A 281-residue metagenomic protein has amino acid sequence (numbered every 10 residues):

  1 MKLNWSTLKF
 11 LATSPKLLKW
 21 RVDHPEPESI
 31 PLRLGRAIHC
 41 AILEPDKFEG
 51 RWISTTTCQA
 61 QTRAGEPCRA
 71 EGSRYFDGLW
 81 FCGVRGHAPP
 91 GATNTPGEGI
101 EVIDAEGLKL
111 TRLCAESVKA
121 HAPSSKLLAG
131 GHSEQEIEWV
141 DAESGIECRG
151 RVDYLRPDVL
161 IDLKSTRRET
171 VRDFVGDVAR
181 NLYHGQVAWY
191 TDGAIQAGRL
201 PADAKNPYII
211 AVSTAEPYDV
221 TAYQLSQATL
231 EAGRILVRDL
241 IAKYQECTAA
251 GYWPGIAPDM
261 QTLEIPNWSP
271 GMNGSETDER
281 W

Functional and structural regions predicted by a protein language model:
M1-R69, D77-R149, A257-T262: Metal-dependent nuclease catalytic cores that hydrolyze phosphodiester bonds in DNA/RNA, characterized by
H24-P27, G99-I103, V171-N181, S226-A228: Short histidine-centered catalytic/ligand-binding loop motif
R33, A37, G185-G193: Short amphipathic alpha-helical face segments that pack within enzyme cores and frequently flank/anchor catalytic
I38-H39, Y154, V237: A residue-level signal for conserved active-site and pocket-lining positions in enzyme catalytic cores
C68, S165-E169, V212-E216: Short connector loops/turns at beta-strand edges and beta->alpha or beta->beta junctions
S124-L127, R156-D162, I195-K205: Secondary-structure boundary elements
G150-G176, Y190: Conserved catalytic cores of phosphodiester-cleaving nucleases, focusing on short active-site segments
W189-W281: Metal-dependent nuclease catalytic regions and adjoining charged, substrate-binding loops involved in nucleic-acid end
